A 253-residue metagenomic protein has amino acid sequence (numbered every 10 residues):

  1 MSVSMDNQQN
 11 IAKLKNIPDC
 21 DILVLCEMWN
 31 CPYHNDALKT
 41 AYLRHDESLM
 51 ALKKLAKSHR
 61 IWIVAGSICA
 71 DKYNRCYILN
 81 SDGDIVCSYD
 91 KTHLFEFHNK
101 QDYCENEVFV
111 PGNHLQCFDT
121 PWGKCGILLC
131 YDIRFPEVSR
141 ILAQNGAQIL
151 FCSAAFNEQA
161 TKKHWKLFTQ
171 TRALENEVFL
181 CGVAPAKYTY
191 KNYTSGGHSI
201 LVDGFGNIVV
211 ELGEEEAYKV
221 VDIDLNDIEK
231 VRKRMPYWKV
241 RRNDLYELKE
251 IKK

Functional and structural regions predicted by a protein language model:
M1-D6: Short polar catalytic/cofactor-binding loops
Q8-D82, V86-D90, F97, F156-V178: Cys-nucleophile CN-hydrolase/nitrilase-fold catalytic domain and related Cys-dependent amidase chemistry that acts on
R44-V64, K124, R134-K219: CN hydrolase (nitrilase-like) catalytic-core segments centered on the catalytic cysteine and neighboring Lys/Glu
A70-N145, E158-L167, R234-Y237, E247: Active-site catalytic loop in hydrolytic enzyme cores
I78-N80, V202-D203, V221-D222: Short beta-strand-to-turn element immediately C-terminal to the catalytic PLP-Schiff-base lysine in fold type I
D84-C87, N207-V209, I228-K230: Short helix-loop capping/hinge motifs at secondary-structure junctions, enriched in acidic/polar residues
N226-K253: A short C-terminal boundary segment appended to hydrolase-like catalytic domains
